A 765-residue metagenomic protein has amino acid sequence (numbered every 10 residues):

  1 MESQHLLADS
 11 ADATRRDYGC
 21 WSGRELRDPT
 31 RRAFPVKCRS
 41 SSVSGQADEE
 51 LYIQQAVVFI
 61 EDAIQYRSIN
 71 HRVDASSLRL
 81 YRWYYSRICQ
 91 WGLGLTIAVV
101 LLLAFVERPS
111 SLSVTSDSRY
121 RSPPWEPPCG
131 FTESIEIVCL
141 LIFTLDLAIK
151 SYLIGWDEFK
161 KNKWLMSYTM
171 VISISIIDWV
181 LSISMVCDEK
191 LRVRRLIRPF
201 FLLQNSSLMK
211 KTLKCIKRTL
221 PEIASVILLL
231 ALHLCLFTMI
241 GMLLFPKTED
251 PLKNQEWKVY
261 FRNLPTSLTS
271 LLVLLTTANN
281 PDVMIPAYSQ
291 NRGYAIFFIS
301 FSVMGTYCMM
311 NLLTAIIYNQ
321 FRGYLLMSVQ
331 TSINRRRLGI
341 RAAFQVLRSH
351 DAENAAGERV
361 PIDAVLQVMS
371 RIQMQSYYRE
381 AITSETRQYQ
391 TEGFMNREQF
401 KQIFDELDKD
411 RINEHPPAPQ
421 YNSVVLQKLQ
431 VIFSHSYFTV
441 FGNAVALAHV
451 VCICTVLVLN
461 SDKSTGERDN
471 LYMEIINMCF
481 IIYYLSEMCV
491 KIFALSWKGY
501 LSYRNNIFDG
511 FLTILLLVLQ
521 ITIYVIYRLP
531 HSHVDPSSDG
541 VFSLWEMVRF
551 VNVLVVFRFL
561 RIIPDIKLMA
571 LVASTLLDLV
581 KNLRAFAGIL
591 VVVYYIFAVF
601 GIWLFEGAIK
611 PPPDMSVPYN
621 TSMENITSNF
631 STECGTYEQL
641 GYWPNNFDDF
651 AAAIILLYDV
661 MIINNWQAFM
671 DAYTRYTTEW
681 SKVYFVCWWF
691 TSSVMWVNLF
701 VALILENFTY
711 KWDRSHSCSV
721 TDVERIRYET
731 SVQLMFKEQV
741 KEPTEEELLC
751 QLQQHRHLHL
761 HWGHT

Functional and structural regions predicted by a protein language model:
M1-C139, W156, M185-D188, L208-T238 (+4 more regions): Non-transmembrane regulatory loops and terminal regions of cation channels
V138, S167-S173, C479, F511-I514 (+1 more regions): Alpha-helical transmembrane segments of multi-pass membrane proteins
L141-K150, M185, E189-L202, S206-M209 (+2 more regions): Cytoplasm-facing ends of alpha-helical transmembrane segments in multi-pass membrane proteins
I142, W164-M170, Y483-S486: Short hydrophobic alpha-helical membrane-embedded segments
L147-K160, C489-L501: C-terminal ends of transmembrane helices
K161-M170, S502-F511: Cytoplasmic-side transmembrane-helix entry/capping segments in multi-pass membrane proteins
I172-S182, I514-Y524: C-terminal halves and exits of single transmembrane alpha-helices
